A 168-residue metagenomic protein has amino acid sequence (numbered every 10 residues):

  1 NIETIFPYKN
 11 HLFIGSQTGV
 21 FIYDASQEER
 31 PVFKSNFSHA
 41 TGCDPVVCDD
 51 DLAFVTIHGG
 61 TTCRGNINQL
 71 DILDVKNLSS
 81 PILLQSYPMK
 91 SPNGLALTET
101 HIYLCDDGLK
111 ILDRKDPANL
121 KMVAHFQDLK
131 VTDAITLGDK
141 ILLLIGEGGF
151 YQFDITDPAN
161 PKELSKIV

Functional and structural regions predicted by a protein language model:
N1-V168: Feature marking well-ordered beta-strand scaffolds used for ligand recognition
